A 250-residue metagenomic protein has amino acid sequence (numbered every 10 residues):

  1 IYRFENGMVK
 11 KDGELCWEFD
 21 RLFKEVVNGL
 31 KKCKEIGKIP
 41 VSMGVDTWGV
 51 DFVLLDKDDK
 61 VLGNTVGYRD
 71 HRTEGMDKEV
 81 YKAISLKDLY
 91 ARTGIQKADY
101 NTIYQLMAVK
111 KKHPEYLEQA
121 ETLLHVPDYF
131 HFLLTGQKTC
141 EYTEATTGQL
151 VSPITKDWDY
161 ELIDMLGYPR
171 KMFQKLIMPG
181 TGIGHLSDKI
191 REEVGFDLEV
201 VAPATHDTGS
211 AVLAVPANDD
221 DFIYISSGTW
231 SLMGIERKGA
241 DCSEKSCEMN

Functional and structural regions predicted by a protein language model:
I1-N64, E74, A91, Q119 (+1 more regions): N-terminal glycine/serine-rich phosphate-binding loop of ATP-dependent small-molecule kinases, especially carbohydrate
Y2-R3, P179-E193, K238, S243-N250: Acidic-glycine-rich active-site phosphate/pyrophosphate-binding loop
E18, M43, D70, V109 (+1 more regions): Residue-level signal for inorganic ion chemistry
F23-K31, L106, H206-S210: Short, hydrophobic/amphipathic alpha-helical packing segments that form internal helix faces or helix-helix interfaces
N28-C33, A108, K112, K189 (+1 more regions): A generic secondary-structure signal
F52-E79, A120, L124-D159, L198-N250: Glycine-rich phosphate-binding loop of actin/hexokinase-like ATP-binding domains
K57-L62, Y81-T93, L106-V109: Acidic/polar active-site rim loop that often engages polyanionic ligands
L89-T208: Gly/Ser/Thr-rich active-site cleft segment
